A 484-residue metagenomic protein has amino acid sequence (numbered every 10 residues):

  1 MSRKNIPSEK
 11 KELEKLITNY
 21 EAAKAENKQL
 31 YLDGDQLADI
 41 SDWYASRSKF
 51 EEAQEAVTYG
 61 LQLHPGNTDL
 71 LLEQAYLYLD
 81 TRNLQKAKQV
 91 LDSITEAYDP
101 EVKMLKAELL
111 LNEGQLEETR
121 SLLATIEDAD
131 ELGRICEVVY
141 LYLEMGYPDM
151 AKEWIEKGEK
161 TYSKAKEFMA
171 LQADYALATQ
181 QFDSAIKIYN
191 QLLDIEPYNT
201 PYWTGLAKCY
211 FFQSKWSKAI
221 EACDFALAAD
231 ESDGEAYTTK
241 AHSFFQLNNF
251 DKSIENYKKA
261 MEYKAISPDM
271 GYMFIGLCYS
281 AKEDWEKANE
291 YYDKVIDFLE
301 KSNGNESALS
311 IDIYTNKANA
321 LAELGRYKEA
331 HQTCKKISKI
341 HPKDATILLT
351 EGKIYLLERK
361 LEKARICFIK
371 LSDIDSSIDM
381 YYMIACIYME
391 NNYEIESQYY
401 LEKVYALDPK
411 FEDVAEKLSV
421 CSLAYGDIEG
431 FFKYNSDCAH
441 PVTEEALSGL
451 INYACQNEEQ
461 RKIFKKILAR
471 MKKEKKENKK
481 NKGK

Functional and structural regions predicted by a protein language model:
D35, D69, E101, G133 (+8 more regions): Start-of-helix register in tetratricopeptide repeats
S46, D80, N112, E144 (+8 more regions): Register position in tetratricopeptide repeats
G60, L91-I94, T125-I126, K157-G158 (+8 more regions): Canonical positions in the second alpha-helix
L63, S93-A97, I126-A129, T161 (+9 more regions): Structural marker of alpha-solenoid helical repeat scaffolds
E96-P100, D128-D130, I296-D297, D373-I374 (+3 more regions): TPR/TPR-like (Sel1-like) alpha-helical repeat modules
